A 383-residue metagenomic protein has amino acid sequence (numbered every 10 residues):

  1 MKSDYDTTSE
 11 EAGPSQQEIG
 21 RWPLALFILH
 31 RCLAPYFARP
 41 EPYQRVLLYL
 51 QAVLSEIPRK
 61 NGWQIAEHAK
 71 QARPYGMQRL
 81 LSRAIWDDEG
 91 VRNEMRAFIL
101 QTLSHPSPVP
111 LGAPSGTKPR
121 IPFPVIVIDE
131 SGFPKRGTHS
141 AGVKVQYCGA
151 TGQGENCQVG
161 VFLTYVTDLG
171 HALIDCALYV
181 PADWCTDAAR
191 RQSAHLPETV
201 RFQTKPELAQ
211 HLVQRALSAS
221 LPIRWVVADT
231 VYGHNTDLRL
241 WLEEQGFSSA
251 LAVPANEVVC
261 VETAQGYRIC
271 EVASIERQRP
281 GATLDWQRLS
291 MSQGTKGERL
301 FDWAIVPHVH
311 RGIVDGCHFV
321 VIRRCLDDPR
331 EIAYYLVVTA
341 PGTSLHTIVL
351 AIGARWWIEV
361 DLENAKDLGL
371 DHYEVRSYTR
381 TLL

Functional and structural regions predicted by a protein language model:
K2-Y5, S9-V226, V231-S248, A255-V258 (+1 more regions): Conserved, well-structured functional cores that handle cations and Mg-NTP chemistry
W22-L33, V46-L50, M77, L81 (+10 more regions): Generic structural signal of hydrophobic/aromatic residues within well-ordered alpha-helices of folded domains
I128, G132, Y232, R277-G281 (+1 more regions): Short amphipathic alpha-helical "interface-anchor" segments enriched in bulky aromatics
A141, F202, V320-V321, I352 (+2 more regions): Short alpha-helical segments used as structural interaction elements across diverse proteins
L169-A194, E198, A250-I358: An anionic, glycine-rich sequence signature occurring as long contiguous blocks
V375-L383: Membrane-interface transmembrane-helix boundary segments in multi-pass integral membrane proteins
